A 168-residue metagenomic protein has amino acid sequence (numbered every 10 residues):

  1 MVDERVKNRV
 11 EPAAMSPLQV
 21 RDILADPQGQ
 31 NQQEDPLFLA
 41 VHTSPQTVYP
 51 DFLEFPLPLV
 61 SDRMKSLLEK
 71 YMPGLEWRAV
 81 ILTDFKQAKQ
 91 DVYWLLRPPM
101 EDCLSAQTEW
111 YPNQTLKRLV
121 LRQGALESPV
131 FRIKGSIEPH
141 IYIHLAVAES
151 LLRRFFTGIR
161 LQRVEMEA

Functional and structural regions predicted by a protein language model:
M1-A168: Phosphate/anion-contacting hairpin/loop surfaces
